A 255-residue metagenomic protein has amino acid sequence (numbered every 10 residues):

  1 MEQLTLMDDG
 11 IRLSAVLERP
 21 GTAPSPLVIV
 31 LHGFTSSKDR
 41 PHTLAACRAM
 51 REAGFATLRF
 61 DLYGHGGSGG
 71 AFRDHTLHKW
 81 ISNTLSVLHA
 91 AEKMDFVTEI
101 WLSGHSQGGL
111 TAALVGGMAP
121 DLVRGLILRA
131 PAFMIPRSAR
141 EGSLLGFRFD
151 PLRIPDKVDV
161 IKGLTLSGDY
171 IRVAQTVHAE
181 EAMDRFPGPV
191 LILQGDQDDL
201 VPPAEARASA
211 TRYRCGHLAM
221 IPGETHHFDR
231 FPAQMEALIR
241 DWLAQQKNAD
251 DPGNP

Functional and structural regions predicted by a protein language model:
M1-T22: N-terminal cap/lid segment of alpha/beta-hydrolase-fold proteins
S25-G33: Short beta-strand element of the alpha/beta-hydrolase
H32, G104-S106, G195: Conserved alpha/beta-hydrolase "nucleophile elbow" surrounding the catalytic nucleophile
T35-C47: The serine-hydrolase catalytic nucleophile loop
C47-G69: Conserved alpha/beta-hydrolase
G66-D95: Catalytic nucleophile-loop/oxyanion-hole region of alpha/beta-hydrolase and closely related hydrolase-like folds
D95-S106: Alpha/beta-hydrolase fold nucleophile elbow
W101, L110, G117, L122-A208 (+3 more regions): The alpha/beta-hydrolase serine catalytic core
